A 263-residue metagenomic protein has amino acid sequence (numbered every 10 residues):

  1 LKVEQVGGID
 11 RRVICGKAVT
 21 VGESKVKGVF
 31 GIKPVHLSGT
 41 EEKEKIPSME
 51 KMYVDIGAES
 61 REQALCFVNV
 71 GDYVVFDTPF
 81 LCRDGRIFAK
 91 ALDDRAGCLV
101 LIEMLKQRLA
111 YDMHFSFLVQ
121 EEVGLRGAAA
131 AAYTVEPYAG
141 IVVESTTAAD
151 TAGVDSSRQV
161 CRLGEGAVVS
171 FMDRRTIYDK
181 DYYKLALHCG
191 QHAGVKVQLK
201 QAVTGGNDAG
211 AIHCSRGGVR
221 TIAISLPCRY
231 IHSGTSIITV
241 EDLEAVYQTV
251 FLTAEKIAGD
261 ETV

Functional and structural regions predicted by a protein language model:
L1-V263: N-terminal hydrophobic/helix-forming segments and targeting peptides
